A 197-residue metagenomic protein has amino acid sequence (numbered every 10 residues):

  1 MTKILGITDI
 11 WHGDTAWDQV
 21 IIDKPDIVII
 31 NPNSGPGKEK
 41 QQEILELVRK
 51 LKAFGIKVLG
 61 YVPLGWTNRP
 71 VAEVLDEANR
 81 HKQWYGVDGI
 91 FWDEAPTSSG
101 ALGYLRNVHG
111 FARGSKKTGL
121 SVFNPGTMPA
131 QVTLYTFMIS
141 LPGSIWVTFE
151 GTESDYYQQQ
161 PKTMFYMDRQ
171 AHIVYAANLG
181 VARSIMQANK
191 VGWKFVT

Functional and structural regions predicted by a protein language model:
M1-T197: Glycan-processing catalytic domains of CAZymes
